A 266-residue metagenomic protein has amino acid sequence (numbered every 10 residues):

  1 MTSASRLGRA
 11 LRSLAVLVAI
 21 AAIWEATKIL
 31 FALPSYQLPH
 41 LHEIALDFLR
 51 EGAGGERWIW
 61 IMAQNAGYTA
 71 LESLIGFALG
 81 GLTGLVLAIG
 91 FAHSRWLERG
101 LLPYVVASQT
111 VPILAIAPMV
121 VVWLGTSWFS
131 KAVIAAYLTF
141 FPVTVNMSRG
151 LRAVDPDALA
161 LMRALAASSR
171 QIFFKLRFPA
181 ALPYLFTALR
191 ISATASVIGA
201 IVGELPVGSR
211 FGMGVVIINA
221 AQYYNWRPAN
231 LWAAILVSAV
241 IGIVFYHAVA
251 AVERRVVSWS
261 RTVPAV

Functional and structural regions predicted by a protein language model:
M1-V18, H247-V266: Transmembrane alpha-helical segments of polytopic membrane transport and secretion proteins
G8, A63-I75, E98, V105-S108 (+6 more regions): Alpha-helical membrane-interface segments at transmembrane helix boundaries
L30-A78: Periplasmic/extracellular loop-to-transmembrane helix junction in inner-membrane transport proteins
I75-V105: Transmembrane-helix boundary motif in ABC transporter permease subunits
V106-P142, R149-G150: Generic hydrophobic transmembrane alpha-helix motif, especially the helices
V133-Y137, R170-G203, V249: Transmembrane alpha-helices
N146-A188: Short cytoplasmic-facing helical segments at TM-TM junctions of multi-pass membrane proteins
M213-A251: Hydrophobic alpha-helical transmembrane segments of polytopic membrane proteins
